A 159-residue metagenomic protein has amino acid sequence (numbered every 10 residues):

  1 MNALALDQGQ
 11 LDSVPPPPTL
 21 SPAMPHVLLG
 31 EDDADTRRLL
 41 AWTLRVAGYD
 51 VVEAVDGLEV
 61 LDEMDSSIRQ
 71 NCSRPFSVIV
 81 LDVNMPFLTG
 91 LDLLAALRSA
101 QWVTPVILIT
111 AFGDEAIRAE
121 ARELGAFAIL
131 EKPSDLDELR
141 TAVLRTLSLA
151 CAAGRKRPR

Functional and structural regions predicted by a protein language model:
R38-V46: Charged docking surfaces used in two-component/phosphorelay signaling
E53-V78: Acidic, metal-coordinating helix/loop segments flanking the phosphotransfer/catalytic sites of two-component signaling
D56, T89-D92: Acidic catalytic/metal-coordinating carboxylates
P86: The feature encodes the CheY-like receiver
L91-W102: Short amphipathic alpha-helix used as the core "switch/output" element in two-component signaling
D92, G113-A128: Alpha4 helix (beta4-alpha4-beta5 surface) of REC/receiver domains from two-component response regulators
A116, S134-L144: C-terminal output helix
